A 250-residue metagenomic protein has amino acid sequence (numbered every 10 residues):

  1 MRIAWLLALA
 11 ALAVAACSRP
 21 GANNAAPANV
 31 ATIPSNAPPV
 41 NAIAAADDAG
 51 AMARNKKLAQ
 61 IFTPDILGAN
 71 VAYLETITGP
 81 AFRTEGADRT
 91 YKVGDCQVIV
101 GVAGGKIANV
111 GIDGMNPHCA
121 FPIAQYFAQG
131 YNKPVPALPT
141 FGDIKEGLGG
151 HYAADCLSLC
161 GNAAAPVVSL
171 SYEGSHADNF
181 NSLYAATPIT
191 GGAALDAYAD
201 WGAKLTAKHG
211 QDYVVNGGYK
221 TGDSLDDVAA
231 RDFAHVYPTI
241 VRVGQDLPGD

Functional and structural regions predicted by a protein language model:
R2-A8: Sec-dependent signal peptide recognition, specifically the positively charged N-region followed immediately by
V14-A16: C-terminal motif of bacterial Sec signal peptides marking the signal peptidase cleavage site
S18-P27: Bacterial lipoprotein signal-peptidase II cleavage site
P27-P64: N-terminal low-complexity, Pro/Thr/Ser-rich intrinsically disordered segments that act as propeptides or flexible
T63-L67, V71: Solvent-exposed, acidic/flexible segments
A72-T76: Solvent-exposed, polar/charged alpha-helical surfaces in well-ordered, non-transmembrane soluble domains, broadly
G79-T90: Short, well-structured beta-strand/strand-turn elements
R83, D113-D250: Non-cytosolic coordination micro-motifs
